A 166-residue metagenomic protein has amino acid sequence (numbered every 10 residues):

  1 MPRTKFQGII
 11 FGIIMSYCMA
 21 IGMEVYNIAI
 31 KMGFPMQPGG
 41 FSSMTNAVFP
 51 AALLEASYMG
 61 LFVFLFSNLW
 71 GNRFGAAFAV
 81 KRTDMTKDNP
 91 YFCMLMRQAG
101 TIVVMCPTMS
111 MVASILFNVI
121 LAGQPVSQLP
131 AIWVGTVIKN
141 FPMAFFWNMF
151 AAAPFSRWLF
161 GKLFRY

Functional and structural regions predicted by a protein language model:
M1-Y166: Juxtamembrane/disordered regions of integral membrane proteins
